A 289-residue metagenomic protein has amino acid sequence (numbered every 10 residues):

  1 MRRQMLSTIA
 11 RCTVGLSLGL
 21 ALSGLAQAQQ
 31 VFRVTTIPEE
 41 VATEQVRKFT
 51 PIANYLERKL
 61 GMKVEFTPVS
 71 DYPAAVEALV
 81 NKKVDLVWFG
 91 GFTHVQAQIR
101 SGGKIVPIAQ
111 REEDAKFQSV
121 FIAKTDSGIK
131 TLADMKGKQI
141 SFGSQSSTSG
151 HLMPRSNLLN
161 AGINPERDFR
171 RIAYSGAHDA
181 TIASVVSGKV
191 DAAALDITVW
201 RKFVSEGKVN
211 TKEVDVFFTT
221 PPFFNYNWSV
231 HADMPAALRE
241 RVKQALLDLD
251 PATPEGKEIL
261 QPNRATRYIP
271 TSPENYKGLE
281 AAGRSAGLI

Functional and structural regions predicted by a protein language model:
R2-V14: N-terminal export leaders
R11-S23: Bacterial N-terminal signal peptides
Q29-T36, E40-P51, F223-N225, S229-I289: An extracytoplasmic/periplasmic, membrane-proximal ligand-sensing/linker region
Q29-T93: Extracytoplasmic small-molecule ligand-binding "clamshell" domains of the periplasmic binding protein/Venus flytrap
E39-A42, V46, R111-E113, K124-I129 (+1 more regions): Short coil/turn segments
P73-V87, R100-S101, A133, A177-T198: Short helices/loops that flank or line small-molecule/ion binding pockets
E77-D134: Acidic, polar ligand-binding/catalytic clefts
S127, K138-A237: Pocket-lining segment of extracytoplasmic ligand-binding domains
